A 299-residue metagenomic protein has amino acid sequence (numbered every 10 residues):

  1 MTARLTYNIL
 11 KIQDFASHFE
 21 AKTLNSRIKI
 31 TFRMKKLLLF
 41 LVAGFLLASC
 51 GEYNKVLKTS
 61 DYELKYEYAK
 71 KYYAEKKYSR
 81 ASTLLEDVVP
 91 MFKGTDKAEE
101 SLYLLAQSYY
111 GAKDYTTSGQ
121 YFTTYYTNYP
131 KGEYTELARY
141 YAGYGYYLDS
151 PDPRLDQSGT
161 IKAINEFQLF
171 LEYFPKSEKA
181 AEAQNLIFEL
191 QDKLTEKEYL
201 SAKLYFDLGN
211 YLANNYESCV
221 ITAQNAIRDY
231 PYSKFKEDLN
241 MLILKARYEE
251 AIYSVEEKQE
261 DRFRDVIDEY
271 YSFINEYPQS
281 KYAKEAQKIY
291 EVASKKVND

Functional and structural regions predicted by a protein language model:
I9, S17, L24-T31, L37-L39 (+1 more regions): Acidic, polar-rich low-complexity tracts and alpha-helical solenoid repeat scaffolds
